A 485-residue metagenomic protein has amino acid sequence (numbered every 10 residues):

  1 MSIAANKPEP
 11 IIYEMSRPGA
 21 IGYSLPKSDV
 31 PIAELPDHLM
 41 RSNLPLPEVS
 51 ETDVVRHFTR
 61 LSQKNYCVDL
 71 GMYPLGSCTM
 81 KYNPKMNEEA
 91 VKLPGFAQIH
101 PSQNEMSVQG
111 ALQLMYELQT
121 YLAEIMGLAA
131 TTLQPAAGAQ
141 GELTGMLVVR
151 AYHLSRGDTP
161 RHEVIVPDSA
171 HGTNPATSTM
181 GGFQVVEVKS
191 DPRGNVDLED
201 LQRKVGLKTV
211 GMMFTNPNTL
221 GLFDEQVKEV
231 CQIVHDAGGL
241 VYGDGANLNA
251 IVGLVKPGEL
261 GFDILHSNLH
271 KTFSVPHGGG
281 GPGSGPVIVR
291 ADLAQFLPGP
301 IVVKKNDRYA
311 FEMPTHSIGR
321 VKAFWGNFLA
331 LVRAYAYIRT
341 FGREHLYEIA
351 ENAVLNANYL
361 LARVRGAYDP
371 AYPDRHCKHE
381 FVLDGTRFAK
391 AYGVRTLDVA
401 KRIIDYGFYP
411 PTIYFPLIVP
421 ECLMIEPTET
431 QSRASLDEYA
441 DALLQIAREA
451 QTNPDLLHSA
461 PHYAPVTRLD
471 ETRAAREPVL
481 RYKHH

Functional and structural regions predicted by a protein language model:
M1-A130, L147, V255, K305-A310 (+3 more regions): Non-catalytic terminal extensions of PLP-dependent enzymes
Y73-M80, A139-E142, G278-G283, A323-N327: FAD-binding core of FAD-dependent oxidoreductases, characterized by glycine-rich FAD pyrophosphate-binding loops
T79, A137, A170, N218 (+5 more regions): Short, flexible loop/turn elements at secondary-structure junctions
G110, Q140-N306, H316, G393-V394 (+1 more regions): Conserved PLP-enzyme active-site core in the AAT-like
A129-P135, E163-V166: A short, small-residue-rich loop immediately preceding and capping a beta-strand
T132, V186-V188, P411: General small-molecule cofactor/ligand-binding pocket signal
A151, S155, M180, L207 (+17 more regions): Short, well-ordered loop/turn and helix-capping segments at boundaries between secondary-structure elements and domains
